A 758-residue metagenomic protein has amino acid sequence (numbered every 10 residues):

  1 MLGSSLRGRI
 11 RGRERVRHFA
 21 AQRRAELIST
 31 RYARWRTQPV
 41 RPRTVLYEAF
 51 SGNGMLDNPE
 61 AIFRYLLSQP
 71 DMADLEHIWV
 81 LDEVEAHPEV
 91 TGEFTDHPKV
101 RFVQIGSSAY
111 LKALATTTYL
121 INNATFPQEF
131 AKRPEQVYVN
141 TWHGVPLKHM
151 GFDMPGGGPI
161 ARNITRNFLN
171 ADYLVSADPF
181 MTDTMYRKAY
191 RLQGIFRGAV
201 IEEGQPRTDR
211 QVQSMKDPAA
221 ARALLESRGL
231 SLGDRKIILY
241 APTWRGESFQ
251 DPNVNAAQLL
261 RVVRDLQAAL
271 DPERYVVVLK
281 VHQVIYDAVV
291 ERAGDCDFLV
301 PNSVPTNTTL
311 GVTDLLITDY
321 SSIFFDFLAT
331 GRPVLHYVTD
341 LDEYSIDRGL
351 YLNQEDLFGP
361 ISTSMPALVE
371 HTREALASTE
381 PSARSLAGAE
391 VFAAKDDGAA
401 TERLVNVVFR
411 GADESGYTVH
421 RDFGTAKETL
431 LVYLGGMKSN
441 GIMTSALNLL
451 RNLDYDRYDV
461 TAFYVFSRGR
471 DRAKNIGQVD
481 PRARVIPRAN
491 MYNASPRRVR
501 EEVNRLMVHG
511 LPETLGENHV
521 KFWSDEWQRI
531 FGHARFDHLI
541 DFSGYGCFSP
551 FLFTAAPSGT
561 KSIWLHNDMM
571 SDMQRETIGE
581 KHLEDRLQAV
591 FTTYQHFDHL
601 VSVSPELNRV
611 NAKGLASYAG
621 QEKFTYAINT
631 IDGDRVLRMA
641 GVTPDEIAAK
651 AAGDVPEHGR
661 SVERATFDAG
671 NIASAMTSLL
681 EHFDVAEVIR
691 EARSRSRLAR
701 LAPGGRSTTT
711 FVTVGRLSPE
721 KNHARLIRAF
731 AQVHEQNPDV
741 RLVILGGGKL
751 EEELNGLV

Functional and structural regions predicted by a protein language model:
L2-A113, F423-N518, F522: N-terminal pre-catalytic "stem/leader" segment of glycosyltransferase-like enzymes
L46-Y47, K112-F126, V508-V520, W527-G546: Short N-terminal targeting/anchoring amphipathic segment
L56-R64, S68, E76, Q205-V289 (+5 more regions): Conserved catalytic-core segment of nucleotide-activated headgroup transferases in glycan assembly
A109-L111, P159-L174, W527-A534, M569 (+1 more regions): Membrane-proximal helix-turn-helix segments that form the acceptor-binding/catalytic region of lipid-linked
R133-M150, L335, H538-I540, F553-M573 (+1 more regions): Active-site proximal beta-strand in glycosyltransferases
N163, A288-C296, S322-F392: Catalytic binding pocket for nucleotide-activated donors in carbohydrate/polymer assembly enzymes
Y173-R197, L587, T593-Y626, I631-L680 (+1 more regions): A short, active-site helix/loop in glycosyltransferases that binds the activated sugar's phosphate group
M365-N440: C-terminal amphipathic helix plus adjacent low-complexity, charged tail appended to glycosyltransferase catalytic
